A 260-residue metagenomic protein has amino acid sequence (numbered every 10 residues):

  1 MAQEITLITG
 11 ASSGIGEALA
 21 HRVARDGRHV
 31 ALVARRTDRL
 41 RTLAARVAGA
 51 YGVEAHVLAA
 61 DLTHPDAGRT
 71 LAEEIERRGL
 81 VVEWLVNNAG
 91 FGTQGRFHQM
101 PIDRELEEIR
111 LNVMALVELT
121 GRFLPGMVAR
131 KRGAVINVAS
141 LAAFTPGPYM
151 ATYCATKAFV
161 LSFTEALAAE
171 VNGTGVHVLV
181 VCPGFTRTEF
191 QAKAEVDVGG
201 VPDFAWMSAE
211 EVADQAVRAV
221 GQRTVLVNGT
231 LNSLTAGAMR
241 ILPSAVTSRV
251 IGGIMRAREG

Functional and structural regions predicted by a protein language model:
S12-S13: Conserved glycine-rich cofactor-binding loop
D26-L43: Conserved glycine-rich Rossmann-like NAD(P)H-binding loop of the short-chain dehydrogenase/reductase
N88-T93: Conserved NAD(P)H cofactor-binding loop of Rossmann-fold oxidoreductase domains
R96-H98, R104-I109: Substrate-binding pocket helix/loop in short-chain dehydrogenase/reductase
T120, T156: Active-site helix of classical SDR
S140: Residue(s) in the substrate-gating loop at a strand-loop-helix junction that position the organic substrate next
V180, G200-G237: C-terminal helical subdomain
